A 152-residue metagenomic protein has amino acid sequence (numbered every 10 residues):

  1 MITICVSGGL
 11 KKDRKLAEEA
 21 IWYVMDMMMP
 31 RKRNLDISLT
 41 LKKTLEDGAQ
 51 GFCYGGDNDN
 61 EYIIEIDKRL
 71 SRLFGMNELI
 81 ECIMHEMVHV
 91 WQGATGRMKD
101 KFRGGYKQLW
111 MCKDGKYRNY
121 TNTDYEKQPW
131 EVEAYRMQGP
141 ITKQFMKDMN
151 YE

Functional and structural regions predicted by a protein language model:
M1-S7: Acidic/histidine-rich, surface-exposed loop or edge segments in extracytoplasmic proteins
L10-D13, T40-I63, F74-M76: Catalytic zinc-binding patch centered on the HExxH motif and its immediate surroundings that defines zinc-dependent
K12-L35: Zn2+-dependent metallopeptidase catalytic core
A20-Y23, W91, M137, I141: Short alpha-helical scaffold segments that flank and stabilize functional sites
D47-A49, L73-F74, W91-Q92, K99-K101: Short catalytic/ligand-binding loop motif for oxyanion handling, primarily in non-cytosolic enzymes, centered on
I64-I83: Short pre-active-site segment immediately N-terminal to the catalytic Zn-binding motif
N77, R97-E152: Metalloprotease/metallohydrolase-associated module, dominated by Zn2+-dependent proteases
E81-A94, A134: Active-site recognition of the HExxH zinc-binding catalytic motif
